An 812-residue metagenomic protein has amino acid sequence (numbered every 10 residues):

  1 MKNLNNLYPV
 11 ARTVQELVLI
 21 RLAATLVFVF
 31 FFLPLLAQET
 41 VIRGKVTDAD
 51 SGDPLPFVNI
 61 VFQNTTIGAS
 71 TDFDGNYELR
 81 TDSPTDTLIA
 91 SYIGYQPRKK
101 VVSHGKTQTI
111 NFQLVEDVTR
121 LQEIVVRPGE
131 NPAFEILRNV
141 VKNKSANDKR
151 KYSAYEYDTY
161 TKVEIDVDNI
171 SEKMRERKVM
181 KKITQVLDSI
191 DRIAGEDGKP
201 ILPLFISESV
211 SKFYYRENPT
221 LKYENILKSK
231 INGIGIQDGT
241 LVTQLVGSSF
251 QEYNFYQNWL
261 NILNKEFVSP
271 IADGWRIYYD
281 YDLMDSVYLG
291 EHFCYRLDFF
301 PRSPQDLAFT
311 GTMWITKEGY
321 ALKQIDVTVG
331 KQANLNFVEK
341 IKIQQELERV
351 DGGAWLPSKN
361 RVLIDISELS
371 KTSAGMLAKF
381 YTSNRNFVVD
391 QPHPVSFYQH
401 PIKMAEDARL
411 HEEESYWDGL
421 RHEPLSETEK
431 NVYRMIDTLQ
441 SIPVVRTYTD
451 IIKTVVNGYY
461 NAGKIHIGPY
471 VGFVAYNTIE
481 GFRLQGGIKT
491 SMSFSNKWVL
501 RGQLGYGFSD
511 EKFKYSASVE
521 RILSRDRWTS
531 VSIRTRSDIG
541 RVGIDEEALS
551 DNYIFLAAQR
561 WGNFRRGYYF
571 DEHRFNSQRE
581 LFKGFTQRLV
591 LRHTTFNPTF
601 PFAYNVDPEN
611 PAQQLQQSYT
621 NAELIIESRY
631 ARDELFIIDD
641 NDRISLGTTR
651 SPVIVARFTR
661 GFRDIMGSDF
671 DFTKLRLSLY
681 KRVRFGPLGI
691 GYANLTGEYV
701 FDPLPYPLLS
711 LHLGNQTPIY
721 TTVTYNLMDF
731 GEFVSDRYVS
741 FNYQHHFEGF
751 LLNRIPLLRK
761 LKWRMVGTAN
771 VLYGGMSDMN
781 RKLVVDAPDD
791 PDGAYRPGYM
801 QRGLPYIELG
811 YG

Functional and structural regions predicted by a protein language model:
M1-K45, I60, T87, V118-I124 (+1 more regions): Bacterial Sec-dependent N-terminal signal peptides
L36-E123, R127: Periplasm-facing N-terminal accessory domains of Gram-negative outer-membrane beta-barrel systems
V118, E123, R127-C294, F300-A308 (+8 more regions): Structured extracytoplasmic
A154, G290-D298, L322-D326, A354-K359 (+2 more regions): Short, hydrophobic/aromatic-rich segments at coil-to-beta transitions
K162-I165, R302-P304, G330-Q332, E348 (+5 more regions): Hydrophobic lipid-interacting interfaces of membrane-associated proteins
G311-M313, K317, K342-G352: Extended lipid/amphipathic-ligand handling interfaces
Q399-G812: Exposed, low-structure sequence patches enriched in small/polar residues
